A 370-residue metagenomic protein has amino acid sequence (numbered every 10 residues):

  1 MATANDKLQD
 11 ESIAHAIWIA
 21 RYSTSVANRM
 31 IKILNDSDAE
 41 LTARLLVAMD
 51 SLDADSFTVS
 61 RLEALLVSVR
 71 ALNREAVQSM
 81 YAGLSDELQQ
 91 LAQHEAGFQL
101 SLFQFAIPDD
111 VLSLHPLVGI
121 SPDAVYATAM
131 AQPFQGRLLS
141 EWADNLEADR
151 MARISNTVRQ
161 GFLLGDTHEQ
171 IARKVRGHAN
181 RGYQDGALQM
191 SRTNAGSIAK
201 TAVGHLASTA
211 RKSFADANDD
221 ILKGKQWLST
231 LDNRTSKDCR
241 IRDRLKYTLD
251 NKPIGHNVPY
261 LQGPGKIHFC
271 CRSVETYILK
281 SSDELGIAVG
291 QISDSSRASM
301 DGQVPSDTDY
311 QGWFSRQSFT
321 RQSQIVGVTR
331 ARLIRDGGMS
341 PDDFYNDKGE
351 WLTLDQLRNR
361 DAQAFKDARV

Functional and structural regions predicted by a protein language model:
M1-R181, S282-V370: N-terminal leader/targeting and assembly helices and adjacent pre-domain segments
G186-Q291: Acidic, glycine-rich two-metal-ion catalytic cores of nucleic acid-processing enzymes
